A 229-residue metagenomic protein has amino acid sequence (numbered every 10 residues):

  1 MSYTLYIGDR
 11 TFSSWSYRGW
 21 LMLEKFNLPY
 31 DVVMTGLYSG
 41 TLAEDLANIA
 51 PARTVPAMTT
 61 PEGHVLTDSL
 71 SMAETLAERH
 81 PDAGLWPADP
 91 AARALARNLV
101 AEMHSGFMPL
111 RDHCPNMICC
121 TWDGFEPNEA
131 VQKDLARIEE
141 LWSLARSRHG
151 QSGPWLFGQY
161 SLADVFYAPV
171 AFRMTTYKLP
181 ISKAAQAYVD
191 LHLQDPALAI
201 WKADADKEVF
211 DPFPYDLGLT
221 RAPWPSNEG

Functional and structural regions predicted by a protein language model:
M1-E129: GST-like domain detector, emphasizing the conserved glutathione-binding G-site in the N-terminal thioredoxin-like
L5-I7, V33, G158, T176 (+1 more regions): Short, contiguous strand/loop micro-motifs
W15, T67, W86, W142 (+3 more regions): Tryptophan-centric aromatic hotspots in well-structured domains and transmembrane helices
G36-S39, Y188, D206: Conserved beta-strand edge residues that scaffold enzyme active sites
L46-I49, A199, Y215-L217: Short low-complexity, flexible loop/linker segments enriched in glycine and/or proline with clustered acidic
M103, F107-P196: GST-like fold's C-terminal all-alpha helical module
L135-A136, W142, P196-F213: Charged/polar, low-hydrophobicity segments characteristic of intrinsically disordered regions and flexible loops
A205-G229: Acidic/histidine-enriched, glycine/proline-rich intrinsically disordered or flexible terminal extensions
